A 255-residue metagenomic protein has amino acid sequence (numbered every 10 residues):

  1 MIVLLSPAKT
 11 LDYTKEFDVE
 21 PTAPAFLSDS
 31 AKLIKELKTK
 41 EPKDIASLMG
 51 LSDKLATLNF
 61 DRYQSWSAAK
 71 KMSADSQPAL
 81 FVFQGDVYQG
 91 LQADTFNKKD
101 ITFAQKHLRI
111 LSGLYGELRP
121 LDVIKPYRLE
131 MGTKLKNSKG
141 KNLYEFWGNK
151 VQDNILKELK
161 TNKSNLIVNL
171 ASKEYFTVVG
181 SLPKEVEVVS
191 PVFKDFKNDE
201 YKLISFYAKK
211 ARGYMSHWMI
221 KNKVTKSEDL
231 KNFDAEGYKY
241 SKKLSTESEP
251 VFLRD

Functional and structural regions predicted by a protein language model:
L4-T95: Active-site helix-to-loop segments that bind/position phosphate- or nucleotide-bearing substrates and donors across
A93-T246, V251-D255: Internal, well-folded beta-alpha domain core
